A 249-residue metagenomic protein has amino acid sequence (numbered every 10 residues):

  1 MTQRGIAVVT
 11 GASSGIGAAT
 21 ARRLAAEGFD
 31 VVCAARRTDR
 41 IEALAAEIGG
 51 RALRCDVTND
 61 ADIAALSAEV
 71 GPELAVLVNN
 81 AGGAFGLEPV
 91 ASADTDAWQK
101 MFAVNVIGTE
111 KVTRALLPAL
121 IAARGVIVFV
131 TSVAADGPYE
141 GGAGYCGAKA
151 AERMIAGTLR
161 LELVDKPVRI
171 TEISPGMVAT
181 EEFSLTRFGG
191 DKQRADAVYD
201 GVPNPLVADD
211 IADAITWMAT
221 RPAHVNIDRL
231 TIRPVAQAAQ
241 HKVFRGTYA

Functional and structural regions predicted by a protein language model:
S13-S14: Conserved glycine-rich cofactor-binding loop
E27-E42: Conserved glycine-rich Rossmann-like NAD(P)H-binding loop of the short-chain dehydrogenase/reductase
R54-A65, T95: The beta1-alpha1 cofactor-binding region of Rossmann-like NAD(H)/NADP(H)-dependent oxidoreductases
E88-V90, A97-K100: Substrate-binding pocket helix/loop in short-chain dehydrogenase/reductase
T113, A148-A151: Active-site helix of classical SDR
S132: Residue(s) in the substrate-gating loop at a strand-loop-helix junction that position the organic substrate next
E172-I173, K192-H241, R245: C-terminal helical subdomain
